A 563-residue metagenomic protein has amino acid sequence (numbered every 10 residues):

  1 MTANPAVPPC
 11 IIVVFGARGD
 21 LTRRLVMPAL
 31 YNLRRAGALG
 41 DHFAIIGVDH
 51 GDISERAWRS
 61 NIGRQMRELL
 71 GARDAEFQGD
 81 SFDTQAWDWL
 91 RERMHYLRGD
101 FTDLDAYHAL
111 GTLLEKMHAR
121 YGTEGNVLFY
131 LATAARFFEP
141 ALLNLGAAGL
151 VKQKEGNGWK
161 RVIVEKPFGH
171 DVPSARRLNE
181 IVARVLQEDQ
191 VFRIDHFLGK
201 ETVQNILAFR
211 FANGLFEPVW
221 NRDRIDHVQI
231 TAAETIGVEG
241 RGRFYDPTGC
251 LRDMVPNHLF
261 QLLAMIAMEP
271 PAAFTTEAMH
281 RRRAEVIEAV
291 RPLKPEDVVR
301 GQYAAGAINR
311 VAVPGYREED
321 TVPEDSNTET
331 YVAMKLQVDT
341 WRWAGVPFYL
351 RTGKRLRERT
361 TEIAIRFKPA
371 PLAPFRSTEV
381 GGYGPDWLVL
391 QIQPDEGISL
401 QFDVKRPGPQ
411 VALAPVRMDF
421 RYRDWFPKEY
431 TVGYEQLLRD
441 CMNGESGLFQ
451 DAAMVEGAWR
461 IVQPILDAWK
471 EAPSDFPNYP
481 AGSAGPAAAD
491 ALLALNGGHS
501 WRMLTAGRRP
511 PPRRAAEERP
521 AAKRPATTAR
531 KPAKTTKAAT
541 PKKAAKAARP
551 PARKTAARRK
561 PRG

Functional and structural regions predicted by a protein language model:
M1-V164, F168-P520: Secretory/organelle targeting and membrane-embedding segments
R513-G563: Polybasic, lysine-enriched low-complexity intrinsically disordered terminal tails
